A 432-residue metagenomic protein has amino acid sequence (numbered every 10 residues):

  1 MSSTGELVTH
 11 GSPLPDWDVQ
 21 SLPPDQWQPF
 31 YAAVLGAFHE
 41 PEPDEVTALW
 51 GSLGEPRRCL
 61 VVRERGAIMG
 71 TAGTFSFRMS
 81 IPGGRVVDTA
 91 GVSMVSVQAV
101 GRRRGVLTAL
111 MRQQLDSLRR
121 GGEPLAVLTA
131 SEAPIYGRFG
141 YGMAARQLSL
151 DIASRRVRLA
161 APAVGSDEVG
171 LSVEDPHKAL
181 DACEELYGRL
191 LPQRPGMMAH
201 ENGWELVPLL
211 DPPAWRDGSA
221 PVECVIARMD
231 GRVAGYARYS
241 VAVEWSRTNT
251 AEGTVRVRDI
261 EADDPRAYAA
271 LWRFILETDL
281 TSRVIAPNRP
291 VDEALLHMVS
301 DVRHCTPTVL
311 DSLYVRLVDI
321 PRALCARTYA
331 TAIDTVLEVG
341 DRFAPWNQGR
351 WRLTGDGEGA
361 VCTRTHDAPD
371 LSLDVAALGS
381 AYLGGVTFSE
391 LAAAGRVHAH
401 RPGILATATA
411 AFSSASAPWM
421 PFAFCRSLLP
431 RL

Functional and structural regions predicted by a protein language model:
M1-Q28, P82, V164-L432: Intrinsically disordered, low-complexity, positively biased terminal segments
L22-Q26, V34, G105: Hydrophobic, small-residue-rich alpha-helical packing segments that form membrane-like cores
A37-I81, R85, G196-C224, A323-L324: Active-site rim helix/loop that mediates acceptor-substrate recognition in acyltransferases
V61, A67-S76, G91, S96 (+2 more regions): Conserved beta-strand in the GNAT
M94-V97, R102-R119, D264-L276: Conserved acetyl-CoA-binding loop-helix of GNAT-fold acetyltransferases
R119-P124, T129-L150, A270, P290-P307: Conserved active-site alpha-helix within GNAT-family acetyltransferase domains
M143-K178: Flexible glycine-/small-residue-enriched beta->alpha junction loops that bind anionic phosphate/pyrophosphate groups
